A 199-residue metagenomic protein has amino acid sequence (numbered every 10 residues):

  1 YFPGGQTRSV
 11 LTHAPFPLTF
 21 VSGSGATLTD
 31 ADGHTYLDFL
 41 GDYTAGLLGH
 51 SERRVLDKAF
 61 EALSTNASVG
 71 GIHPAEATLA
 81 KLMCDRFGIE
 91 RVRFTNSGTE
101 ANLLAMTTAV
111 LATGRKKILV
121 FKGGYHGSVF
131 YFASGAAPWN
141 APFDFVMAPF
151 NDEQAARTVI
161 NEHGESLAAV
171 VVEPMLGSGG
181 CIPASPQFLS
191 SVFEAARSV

Functional and structural regions predicted by a protein language model:
Y1-S22: Active-site-adjacent loop/helix segments that line or gate small-molecule/cofactor pockets in enzymes
P17-D38: Active-site and channel-lining beta-strand-loop segments that bind or position nucleotide-derived/phosphorylated
T35-A112: Glycine-rich loop-to-alpha-helix module at the N-terminal edge of alpha/beta enzyme cores
L37-L40, A169-M175: Short beta-strands and strand-loop turn motifs
A45-L47, G177-G180: Short, small-residue-enriched loops and turns at beta-alpha junctions that line or gate enzyme active sites
T78-A169, L176, Q187: PLP-dependent aspartate aminotransferase-fold enzymes
I182-V199: Catalytic PLP-binding core of fold-type I/II PLP enzymes
